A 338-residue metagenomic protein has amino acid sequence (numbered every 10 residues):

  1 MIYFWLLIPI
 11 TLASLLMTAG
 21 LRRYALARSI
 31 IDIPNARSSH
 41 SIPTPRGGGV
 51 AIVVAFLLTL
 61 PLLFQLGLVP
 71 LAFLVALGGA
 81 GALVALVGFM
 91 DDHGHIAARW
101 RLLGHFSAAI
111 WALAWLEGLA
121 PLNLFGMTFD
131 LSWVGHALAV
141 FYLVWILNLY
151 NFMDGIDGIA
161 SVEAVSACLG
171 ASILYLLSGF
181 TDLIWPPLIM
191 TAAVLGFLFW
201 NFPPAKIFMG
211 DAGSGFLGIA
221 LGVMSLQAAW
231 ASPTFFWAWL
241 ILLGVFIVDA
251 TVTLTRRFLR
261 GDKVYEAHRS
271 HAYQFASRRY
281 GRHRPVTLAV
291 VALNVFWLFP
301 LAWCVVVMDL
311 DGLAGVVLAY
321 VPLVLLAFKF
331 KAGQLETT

Functional and structural regions predicted by a protein language model:
M1-A250: "…together with the soluble PPM/PP2C metallo-phosphatase catalytic core" -> "…together with the soluble PPM/PP2C
W230-T338: C-terminal membrane-associated helical module and adjoining short loops/tails
